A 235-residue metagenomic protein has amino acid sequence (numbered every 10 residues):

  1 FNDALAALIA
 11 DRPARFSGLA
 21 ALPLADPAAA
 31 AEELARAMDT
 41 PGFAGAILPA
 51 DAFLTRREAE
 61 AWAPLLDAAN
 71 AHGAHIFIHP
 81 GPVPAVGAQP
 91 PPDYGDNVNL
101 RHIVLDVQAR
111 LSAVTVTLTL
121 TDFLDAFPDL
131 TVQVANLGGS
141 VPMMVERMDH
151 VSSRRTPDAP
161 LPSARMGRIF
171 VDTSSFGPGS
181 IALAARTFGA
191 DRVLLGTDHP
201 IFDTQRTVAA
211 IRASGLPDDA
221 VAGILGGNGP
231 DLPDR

Functional and structural regions predicted by a protein language model:
F1-V114, D122: Active-site gating/metal-coordination segments in enzymes
D3-D11, E32-R36, T121, L130 (+4 more regions): Mid-to-C-terminal alpha-helical segments outside catalytic/metal-binding sites
S17-A20, A46-L48, I76-I78, V132-V134 (+2 more regions): Hydrophobic faces of well-ordered beta-strands that scaffold small-molecule active sites in alpha/beta enzyme cores
P41-G45, N70-H75, F127-L130, R165-I169 (+1 more regions): Glycine-enriched alpha-helix->loop->beta-strand junction motifs that scaffold or abut catalytic
F53, G81-V83, G138, F170 (+1 more regions): Catalytic metal-binding/acid-base residues of hydrolase active sites
A88-P91, M144-M148, R206-V208: Short aromatic-enriched loop/helix-cap "lid" or pocket-rim segments at secondary-structure transitions that line
V107, A113, R154-A182: Aromatic-anchored helix/helix-loop segment that forms the rim or "lid" of small-molecule/cofactor binding pockets
T119-A164: Aromatic-lined glycan-binding groove of carbohydrate-active enzymes
